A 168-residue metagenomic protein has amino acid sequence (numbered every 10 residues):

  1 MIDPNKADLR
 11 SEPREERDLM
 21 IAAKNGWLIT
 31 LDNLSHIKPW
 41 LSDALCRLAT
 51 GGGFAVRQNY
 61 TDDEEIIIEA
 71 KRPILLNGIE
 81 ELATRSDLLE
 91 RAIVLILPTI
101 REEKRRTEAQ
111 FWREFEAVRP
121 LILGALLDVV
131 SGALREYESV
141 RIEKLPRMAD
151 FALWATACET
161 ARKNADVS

Functional and structural regions predicted by a protein language model:
D3-S42, G53-N77, E81-S168: Feature primarily recognizes SF3-like P-loop helicase cores of small DNA viruses
L48: Conserved catalytic core of Hanks-type protein kinase domains
